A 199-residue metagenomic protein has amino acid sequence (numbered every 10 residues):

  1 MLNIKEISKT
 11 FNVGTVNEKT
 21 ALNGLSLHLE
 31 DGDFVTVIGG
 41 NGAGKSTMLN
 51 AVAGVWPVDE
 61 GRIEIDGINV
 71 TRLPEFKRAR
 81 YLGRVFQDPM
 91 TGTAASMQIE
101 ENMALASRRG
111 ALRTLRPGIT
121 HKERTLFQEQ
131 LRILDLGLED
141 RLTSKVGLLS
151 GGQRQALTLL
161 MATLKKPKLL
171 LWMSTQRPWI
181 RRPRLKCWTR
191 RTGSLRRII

Functional and structural regions predicted by a protein language model:
M1-I4, T10-G24, T36, R72-P74: A short, flexible loop at the N-terminus of ABC-type nucleotide-binding domains that lies
T15, P57, N69-G83, T91 (+1 more regions): ABC ATPase NBD coupling module
I38-G40: The feature captures the beta-strand-to-loop junction immediately N-terminal to the Walker
A53: Helix-to-loop junction immediately C-terminal to a conserved catalytic motif
G61-N69: Conserved ABC transporter NBD signature motif
D88, S96-L112: Q-loop/switch helix immediately C-terminal to the Walker
A162-T163: ABC ATPase C-loop
S174-T175: Walker B catalytic motif
